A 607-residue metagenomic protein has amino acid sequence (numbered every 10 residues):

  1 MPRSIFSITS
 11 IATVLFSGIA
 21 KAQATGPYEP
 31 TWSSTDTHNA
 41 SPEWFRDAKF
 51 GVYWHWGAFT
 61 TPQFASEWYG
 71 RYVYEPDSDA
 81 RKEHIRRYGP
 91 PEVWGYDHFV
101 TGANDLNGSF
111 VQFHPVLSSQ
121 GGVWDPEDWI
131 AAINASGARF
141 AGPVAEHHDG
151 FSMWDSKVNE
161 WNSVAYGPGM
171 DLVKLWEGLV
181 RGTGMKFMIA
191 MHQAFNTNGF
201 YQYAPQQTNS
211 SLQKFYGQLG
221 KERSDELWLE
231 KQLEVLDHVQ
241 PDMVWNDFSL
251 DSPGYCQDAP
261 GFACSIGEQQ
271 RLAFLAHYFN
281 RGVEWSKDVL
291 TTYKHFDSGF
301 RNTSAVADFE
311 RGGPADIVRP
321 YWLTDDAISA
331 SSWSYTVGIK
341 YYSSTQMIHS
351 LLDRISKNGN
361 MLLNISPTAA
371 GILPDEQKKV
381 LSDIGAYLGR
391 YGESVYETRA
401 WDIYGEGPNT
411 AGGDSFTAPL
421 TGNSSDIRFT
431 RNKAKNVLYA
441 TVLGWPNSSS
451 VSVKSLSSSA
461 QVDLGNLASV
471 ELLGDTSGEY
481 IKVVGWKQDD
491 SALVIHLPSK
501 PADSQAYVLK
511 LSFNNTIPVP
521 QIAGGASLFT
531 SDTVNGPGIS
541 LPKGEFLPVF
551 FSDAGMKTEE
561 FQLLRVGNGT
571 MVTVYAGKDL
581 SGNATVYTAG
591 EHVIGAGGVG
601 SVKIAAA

Functional and structural regions predicted by a protein language model:
M1-A22: Fungal secretory targeting signals
I11-A12, Q505, K543, A576: Terminal low-complexity, poorly structured segments
Q23-A523: Mature catalytic domains of secreted/periplasmic carbohydrate-active enzymes
Q521-A607: Compact beta-sheet-dominated domain cores in extracellular/mature segments
